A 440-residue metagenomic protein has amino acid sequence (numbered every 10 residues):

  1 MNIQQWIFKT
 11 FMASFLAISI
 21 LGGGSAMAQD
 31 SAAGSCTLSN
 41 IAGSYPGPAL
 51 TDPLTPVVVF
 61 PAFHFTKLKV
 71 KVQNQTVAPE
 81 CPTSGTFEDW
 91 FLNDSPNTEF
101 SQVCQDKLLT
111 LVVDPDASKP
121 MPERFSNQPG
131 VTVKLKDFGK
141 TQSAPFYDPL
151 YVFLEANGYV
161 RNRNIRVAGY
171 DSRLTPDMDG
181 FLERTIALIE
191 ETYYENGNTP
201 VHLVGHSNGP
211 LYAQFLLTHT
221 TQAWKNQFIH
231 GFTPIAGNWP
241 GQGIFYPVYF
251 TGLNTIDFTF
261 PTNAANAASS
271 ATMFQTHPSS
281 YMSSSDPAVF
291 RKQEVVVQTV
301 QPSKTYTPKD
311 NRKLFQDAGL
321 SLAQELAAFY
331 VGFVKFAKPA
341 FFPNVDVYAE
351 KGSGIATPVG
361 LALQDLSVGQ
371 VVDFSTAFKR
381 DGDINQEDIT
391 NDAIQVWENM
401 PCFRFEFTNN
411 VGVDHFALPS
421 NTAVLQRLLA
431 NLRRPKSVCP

Functional and structural regions predicted by a protein language model:
N2-M12: Bacterial N-terminal signal peptides that target proteins for export
N2-Q4, I41, L216, F333: Short secondary-structure boundary micro-motifs
T10-G22: Bacterial N-terminal signal peptides
A17, S25-M27, F65, T357: Generic "edge-of-domain/loop-turn" microfeature
S19, P48, Y194, A340-F341: Sterically constrained small-residue positions within well-ordered secondary structures of folded domains
M27-V204, N208-A268, T276, S283 (+3 more regions): N-terminal non-catalytic accessory region
I256-E325: Alpha/beta-hydrolase-fold enzymes
S303-P440: C-terminal subdomain of alpha/beta-hydrolase-fold enzymes, centered on the catalytic histidine and its supporting
